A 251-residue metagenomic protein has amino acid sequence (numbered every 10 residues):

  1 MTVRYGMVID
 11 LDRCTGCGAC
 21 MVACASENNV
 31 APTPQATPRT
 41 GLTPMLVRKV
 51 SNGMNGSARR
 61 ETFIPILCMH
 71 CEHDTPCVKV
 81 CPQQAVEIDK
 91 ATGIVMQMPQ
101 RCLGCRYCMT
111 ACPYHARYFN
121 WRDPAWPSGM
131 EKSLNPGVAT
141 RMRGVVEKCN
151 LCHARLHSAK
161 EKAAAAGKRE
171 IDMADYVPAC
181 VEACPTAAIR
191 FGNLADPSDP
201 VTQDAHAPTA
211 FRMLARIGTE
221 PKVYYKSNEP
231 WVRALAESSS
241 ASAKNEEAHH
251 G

Functional and structural regions predicted by a protein language model:
M1-G251: Non-ligating segments of multi-cofactor redox enzymes
